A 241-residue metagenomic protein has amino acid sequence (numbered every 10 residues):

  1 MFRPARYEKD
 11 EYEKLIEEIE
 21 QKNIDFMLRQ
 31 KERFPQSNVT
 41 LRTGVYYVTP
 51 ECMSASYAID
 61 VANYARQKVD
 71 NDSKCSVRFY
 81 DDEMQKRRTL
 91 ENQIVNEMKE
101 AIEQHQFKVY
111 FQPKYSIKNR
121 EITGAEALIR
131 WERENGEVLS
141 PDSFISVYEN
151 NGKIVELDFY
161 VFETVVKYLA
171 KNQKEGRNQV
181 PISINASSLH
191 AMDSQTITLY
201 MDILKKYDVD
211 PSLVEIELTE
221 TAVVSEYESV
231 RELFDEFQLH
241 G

Functional and structural regions predicted by a protein language model:
F2-E13, F34-P35, T40-A58, E83-K86 (+3 more regions): Catalytic strand-loop-helix junctions within cyclic-nucleotide turnover domains
E13-F34, V61-N63, V161-K171: Alpha-helical scaffold within the catalytic cores of cyclic-nucleotide enzymes
I16, V48-K74, D142, F237: Catalytic-core segments of nucleotide cyclases and related cyclic-nucleotide turnover enzymes
D25-L41, D70, E137, Q173-V180 (+1 more regions): Catalytic core regions of nucleotide second-messenger enzymes
V39-T40, V45-T49, K68-Q93, Y110 (+1 more regions): Flexible, glycine/charge-rich interdomain/linker segments that couple and regulate nucleotide signaling catalytic cores
T40, Y47, N119-E126, K153-V230: Catalytic core of bacterial c-di-GMP phosphodiesterases, primarily the EAL and HD-GYP domains, capturing alpha-helical
A58-D81, E97-K108, N135: Catalytic/regulatory signature loops of cyclic-dinucleotide turnover enzymes and related class III nucleotidyl cyclases
K86, L90-V147, N185, E217: Active-site core of bacterial EAL-family cyclic-dinucleotide phosphodiesterase domains
